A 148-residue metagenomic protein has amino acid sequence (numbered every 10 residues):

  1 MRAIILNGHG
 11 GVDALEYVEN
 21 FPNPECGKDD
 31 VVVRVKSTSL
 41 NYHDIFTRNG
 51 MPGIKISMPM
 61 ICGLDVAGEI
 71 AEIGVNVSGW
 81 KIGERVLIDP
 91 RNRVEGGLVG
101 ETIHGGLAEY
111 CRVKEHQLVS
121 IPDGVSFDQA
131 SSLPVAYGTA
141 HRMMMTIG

Functional and structural regions predicted by a protein language model:
M1-R2: Extreme N-terminal starter segment of soluble prokaryotic enzymes
I5-G8, N49, I70: Residue-level signal for short segments within beta-strands and strand-turn junctions of well-structured beta-sheet
N7-G11, T38-L40: Short polar catalytic/cofactor-binding loops
V12-V18, M51-P52: Short gly/ser/thr-rich secondary-structure transition/capping motifs
Y17-N20, Y110: Well-ordered beta-strand positions in beta-sheet-rich domains
P22-S39, M51-N92, P122-V125: Glycine-rich beta-strand-centered segment in the early N-terminal region that forms part of a ligand/cofactor-binding
H43-N49: Cytochrome P450 core scaffold surrounding the K-helix E-X-X-R motif and the conserved "meander" helix-loop region
D89-G148: NAD(P)H dinucleotide-binding glycine-rich loop of Rossmann-like/cofactor-binding domains, especially the beta1-alpha1
